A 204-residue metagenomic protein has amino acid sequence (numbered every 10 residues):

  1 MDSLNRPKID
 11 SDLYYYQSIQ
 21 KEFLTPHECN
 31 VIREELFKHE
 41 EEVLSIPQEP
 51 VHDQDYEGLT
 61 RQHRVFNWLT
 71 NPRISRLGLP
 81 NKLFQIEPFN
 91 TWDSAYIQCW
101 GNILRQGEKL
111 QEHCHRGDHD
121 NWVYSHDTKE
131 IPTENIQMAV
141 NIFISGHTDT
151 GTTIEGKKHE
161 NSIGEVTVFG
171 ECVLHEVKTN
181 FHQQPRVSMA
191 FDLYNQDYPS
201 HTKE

Functional and structural regions predicted by a protein language model:
M1-W92: Non-heme Fe(II)/2-oxoglutarate
L13-Y15, D55, V123, L193 (+1 more regions): Intrinsically disordered, low-complexity N-terminal regions enriched in serine/proline/glycine with scattered basic
F89-M189, Q196-H201: Catalytic core of non-heme Fe(II) oxygenases with the double-stranded beta-helix
